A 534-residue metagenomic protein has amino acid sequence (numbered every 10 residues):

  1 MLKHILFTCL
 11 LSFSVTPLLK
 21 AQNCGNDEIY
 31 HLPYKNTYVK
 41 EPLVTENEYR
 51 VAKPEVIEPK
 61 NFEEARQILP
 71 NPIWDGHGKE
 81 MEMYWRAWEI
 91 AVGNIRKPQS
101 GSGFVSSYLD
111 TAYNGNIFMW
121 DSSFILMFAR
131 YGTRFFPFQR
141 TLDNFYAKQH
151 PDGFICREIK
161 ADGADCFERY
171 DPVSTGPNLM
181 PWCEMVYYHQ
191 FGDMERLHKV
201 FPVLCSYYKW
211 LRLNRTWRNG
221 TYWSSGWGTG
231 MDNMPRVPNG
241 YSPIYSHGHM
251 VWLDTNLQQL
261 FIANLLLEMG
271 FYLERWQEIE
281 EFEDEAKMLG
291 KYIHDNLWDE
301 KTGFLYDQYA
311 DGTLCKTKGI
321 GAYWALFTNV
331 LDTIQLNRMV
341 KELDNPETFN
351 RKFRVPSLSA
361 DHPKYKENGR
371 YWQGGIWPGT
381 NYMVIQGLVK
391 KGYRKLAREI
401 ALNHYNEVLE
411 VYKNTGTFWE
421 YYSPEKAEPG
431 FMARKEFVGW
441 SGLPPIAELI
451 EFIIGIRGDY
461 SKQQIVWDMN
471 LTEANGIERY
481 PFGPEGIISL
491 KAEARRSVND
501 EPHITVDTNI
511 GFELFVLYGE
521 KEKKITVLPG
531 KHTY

Functional and structural regions predicted by a protein language model:
M1-Q22: Bacterial Sec-dependent N-terminal signal peptides
C24-E48, W74-N116, R140-D171, T216-V251 (+5 more regions): Extended glycan-interaction surfaces of carbohydrate-active proteins
H31, N36-T37, G115-G226, W252-N256 (+6 more regions): Aromatic-rich carbohydrate-recognition surfaces in CAZymes
V56-G76: Short, contiguous pre-domain boundary segments
N71-M81, A129-L142, Y187-C205, M269-M288 (+3 more regions): Structural helix-adjacent loops and short alpha-helical linkers that scaffold large soluble proteins
R86-G93, N144, V203-W217, Q258 (+3 more regions): Alpha-helical scaffold segments in carbohydrate-active enzymes
H249-N256, F271, W276: Structured, solvent-exposed acidic/aromatic patches
D344-F349, R370, Q386, K390-Y534: Non-catalytic C-terminal accessory modules of carbohydrate-active enzymes
